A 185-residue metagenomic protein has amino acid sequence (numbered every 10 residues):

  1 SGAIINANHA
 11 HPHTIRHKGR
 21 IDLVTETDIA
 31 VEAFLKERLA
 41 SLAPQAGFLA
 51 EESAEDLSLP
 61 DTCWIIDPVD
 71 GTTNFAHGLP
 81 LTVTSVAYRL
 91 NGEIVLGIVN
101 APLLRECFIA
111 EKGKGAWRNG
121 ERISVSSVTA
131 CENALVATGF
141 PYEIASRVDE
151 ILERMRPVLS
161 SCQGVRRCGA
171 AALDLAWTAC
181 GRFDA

Functional and structural regions predicted by a protein language model:
S1, I5, D28, L39 (+5 more regions): Residue-level signal for inorganic ion chemistry
S1-V69: N-terminal subdomain of lithium-sensitive/metallo-dependent phosphomonoesterases centered on the IMPase/IPPase/PAP
I29, A33, E52, P68-G71 (+4 more regions): Generic detector of well-ordered alpha-helical packing
Q45, N91, S161-C162: A generic structural signal for alpha->beta connector loops
L59-W117: DPxDG-like acidic metal-binding loop motif
I94, R122-S124: Short, solvent-exposed loop/turn motifs
S124-A185: An extended, acidic
